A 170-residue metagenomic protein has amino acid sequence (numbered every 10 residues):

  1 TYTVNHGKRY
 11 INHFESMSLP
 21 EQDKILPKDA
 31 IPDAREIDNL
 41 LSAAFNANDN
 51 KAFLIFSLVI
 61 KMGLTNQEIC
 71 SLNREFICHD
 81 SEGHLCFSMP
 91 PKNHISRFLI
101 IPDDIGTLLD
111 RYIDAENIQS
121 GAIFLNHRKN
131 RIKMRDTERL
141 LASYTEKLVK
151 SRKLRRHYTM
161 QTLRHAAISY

Functional and structural regions predicted by a protein language model:
T1-G7, M17, I101, L140-L141: Non-catalytic DNA-binding core/recognition domains of DNA-processing enzymes
H6-N39, R128-N130: Flexible interdomain linker/hinge and immediately adjacent N-terminus of the catalytic tyrosine-recombinase domain
Q22-D38, N93-D103, I118-S120: DNA breakage-rejoining catalytic core of tyrosine-based enzymes
I25, E36-N66: Basic, Lys/Arg- and aromatic-enriched nucleic-acid-binding interface segment
I37, K51-F53, M134, E138 (+1 more regions): Short, leucine-enriched amphipathic alpha-helices that occur as contiguous helical runs
S71-L108: Conserved tyrosine-mediated DNA breakage-rejoining catalytic core shared by Y-recombinases
G106-L140: Major-groove DNA-contacting interfaces characterized by cationic-aromatic clusters
R139-Y170: Short, basic (Lys/Arg/His-rich) helix/loop patches that form interaction surfaces in the mid-to-C-terminal regions
